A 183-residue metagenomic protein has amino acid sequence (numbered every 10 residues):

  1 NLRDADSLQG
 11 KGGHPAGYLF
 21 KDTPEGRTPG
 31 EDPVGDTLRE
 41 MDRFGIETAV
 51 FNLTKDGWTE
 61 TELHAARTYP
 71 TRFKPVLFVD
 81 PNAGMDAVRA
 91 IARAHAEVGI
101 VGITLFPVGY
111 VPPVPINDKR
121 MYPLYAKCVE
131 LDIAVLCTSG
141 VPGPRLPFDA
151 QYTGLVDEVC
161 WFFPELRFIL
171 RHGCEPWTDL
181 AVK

Functional and structural regions predicted by a protein language model:
N1-L2, T138, H172: Histidine-centered divalent metal-coordination motifs
N1-N52: An N-terminally biased module of ancient metal coordination in phosphate/nucleic-acid-related enzymes
L38, I91-A92, Y125, D157 (+1 more regions): Short hydrophobic/charged patches on amphipathic alpha-helices used for structural packing and interfaces
R39-E47, E130-L131, F162-L166: A structural motif corresponding to the C-terminal end of an alpha-helix and its immediate exit/capping segment
E47-T48, K55-A150: Active-site gating/metal-coordination segments in enzymes
D86-A90, L155, W177-L180: Short acidic active-site motifs
A96-G102, T153-F168: Structural recognition of alpha->loop->beta junctions
E165-K183: H/E-rich (His + Asp/Glu) clusters that bind or coordinate divalent metals
